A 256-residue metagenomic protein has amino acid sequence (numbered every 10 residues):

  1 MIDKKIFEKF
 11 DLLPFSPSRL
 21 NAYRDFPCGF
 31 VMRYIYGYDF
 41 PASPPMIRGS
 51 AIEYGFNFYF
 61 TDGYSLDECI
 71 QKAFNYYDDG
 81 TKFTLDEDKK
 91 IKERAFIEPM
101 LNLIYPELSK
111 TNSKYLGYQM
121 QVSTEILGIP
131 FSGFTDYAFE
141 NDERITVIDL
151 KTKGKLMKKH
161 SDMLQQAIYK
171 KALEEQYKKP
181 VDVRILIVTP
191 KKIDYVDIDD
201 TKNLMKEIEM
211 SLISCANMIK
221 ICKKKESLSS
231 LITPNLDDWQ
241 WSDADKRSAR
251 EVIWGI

Functional and structural regions predicted by a protein language model:
F7-L12, S16, P27-D39, G80 (+1 more regions): Short amphipathic alpha-helical segments and their helix-coil junctions
L20-S65, Q119: Nuclease catalytic cores
Y38, K153-L156, K202: Short, surface-exposed beta-strand-loop junctions and turns on beta-sheet-rich folds
P44, R48, E93, I97 (+1 more regions): Hydrophobic (often cysteine-bearing) scaffold residues that line and stabilize catalytic clefts of nucleotide/cofactor
G55-M120: A non-catalytic, helix-rich entry segment at domain boundaries
G117, V122-I168, Q176: Non-catalytic protein-protein interaction segments used by genome-maintenance enzymes to assemble and couple activities
L127, E174-I256: Metal-dependent nuclease catalytic regions and adjoining charged, substrate-binding loops involved in nucleic-acid end
